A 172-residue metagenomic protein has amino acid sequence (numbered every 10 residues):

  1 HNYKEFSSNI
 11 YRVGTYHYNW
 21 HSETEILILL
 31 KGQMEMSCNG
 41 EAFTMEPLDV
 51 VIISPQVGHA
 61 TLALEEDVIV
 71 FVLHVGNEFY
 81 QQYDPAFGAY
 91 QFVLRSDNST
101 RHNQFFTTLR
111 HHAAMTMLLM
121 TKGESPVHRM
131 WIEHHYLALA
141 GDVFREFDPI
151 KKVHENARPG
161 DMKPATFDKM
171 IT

Functional and structural regions predicted by a protein language model:
H1-E46: Generic protein-terminus/edge-of-domain signal
H1-N2, K122-G123, A138: A short, N-terminal "cap"/entry segment at the start of jelly-roll beta-barrel domains of the cupin/DSBH fold
M45-G58: Conserved metal-binding segment of the jelly-roll/cupin
Q56-A86: Ligand-binding loop in jelly-roll beta-barrel domains
F87-A114: Aromatic/histidine-rich interaction motifs
S96-Q104, T121-I132, G141-T172: Short, Lys/Arg-enriched, Trp-marked, Pro/Gly-tolerant hinge/linker segments that flank
L109-T116, L139, E146: Amphipathic alpha-helices that form helix-helix packing interfaces
